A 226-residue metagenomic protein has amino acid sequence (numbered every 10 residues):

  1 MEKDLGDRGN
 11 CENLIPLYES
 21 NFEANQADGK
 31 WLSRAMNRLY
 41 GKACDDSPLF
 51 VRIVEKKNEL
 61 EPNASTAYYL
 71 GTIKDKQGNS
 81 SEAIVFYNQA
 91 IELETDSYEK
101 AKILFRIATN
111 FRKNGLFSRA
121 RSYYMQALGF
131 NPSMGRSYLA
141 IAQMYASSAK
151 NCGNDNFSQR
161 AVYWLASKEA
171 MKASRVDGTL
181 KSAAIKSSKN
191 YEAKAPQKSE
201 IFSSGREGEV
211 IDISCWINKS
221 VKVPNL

Functional and structural regions predicted by a protein language model:
M1, N10-L14, E23-M36, D46-F50 (+3 more regions): Generic helix N-cap/helix-start motif at coil->alpha-helix transitions
E19-Q26, V54-N63, Q89-S97, Q126-N131: Solenoid-like repeat scaffolds
R34-L39, I53, L70, A90 (+4 more regions): Structural register within alpha-helical repeat arrays
Y40-C44, K76-G78, T95-Y98, T109-G115 (+4 more regions): Short coil/turn linking the two alpha-helices of tandem helical-hairpin repeats
D46-S47, S80, L116-F117, N151 (+2 more regions): TPR-repeat structural position
R121-N131, A146, S158-S182, S188-E192: TPR/TPR-like (Sel1-like) alpha-helical repeat modules
K172-L226: Terminal, low-structured helical/coil segments at or just beyond the last alpha-helical repeat
